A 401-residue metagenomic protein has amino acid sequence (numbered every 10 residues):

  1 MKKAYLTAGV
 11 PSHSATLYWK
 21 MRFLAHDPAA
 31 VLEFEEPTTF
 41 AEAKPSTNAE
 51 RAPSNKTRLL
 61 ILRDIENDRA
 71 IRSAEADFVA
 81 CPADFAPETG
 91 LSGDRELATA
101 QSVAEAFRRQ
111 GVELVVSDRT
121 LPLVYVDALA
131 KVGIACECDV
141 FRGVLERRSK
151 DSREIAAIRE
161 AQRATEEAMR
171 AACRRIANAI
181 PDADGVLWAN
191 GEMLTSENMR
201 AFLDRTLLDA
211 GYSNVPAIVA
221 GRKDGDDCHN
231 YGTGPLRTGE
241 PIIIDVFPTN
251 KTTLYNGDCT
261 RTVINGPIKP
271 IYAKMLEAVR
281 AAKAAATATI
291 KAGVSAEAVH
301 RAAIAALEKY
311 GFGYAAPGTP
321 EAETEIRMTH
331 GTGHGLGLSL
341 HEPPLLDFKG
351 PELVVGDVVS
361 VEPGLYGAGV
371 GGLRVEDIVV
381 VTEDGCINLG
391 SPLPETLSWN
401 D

Functional and structural regions predicted by a protein language model:
M1-A41, P53-D401: Active-site neighborhoods and metal-handling regions in enzymes and metal-associated proteins
T47, A52-P53: Short polybasic linear motifs
